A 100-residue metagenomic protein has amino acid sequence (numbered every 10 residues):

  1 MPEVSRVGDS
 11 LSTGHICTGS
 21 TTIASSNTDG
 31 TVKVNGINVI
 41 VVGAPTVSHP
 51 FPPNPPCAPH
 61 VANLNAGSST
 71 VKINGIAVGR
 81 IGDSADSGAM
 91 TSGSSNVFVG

Functional and structural regions predicted by a protein language model:
P2-G100: Intrinsically disordered, low-complexity proline/glycine-rich segments
